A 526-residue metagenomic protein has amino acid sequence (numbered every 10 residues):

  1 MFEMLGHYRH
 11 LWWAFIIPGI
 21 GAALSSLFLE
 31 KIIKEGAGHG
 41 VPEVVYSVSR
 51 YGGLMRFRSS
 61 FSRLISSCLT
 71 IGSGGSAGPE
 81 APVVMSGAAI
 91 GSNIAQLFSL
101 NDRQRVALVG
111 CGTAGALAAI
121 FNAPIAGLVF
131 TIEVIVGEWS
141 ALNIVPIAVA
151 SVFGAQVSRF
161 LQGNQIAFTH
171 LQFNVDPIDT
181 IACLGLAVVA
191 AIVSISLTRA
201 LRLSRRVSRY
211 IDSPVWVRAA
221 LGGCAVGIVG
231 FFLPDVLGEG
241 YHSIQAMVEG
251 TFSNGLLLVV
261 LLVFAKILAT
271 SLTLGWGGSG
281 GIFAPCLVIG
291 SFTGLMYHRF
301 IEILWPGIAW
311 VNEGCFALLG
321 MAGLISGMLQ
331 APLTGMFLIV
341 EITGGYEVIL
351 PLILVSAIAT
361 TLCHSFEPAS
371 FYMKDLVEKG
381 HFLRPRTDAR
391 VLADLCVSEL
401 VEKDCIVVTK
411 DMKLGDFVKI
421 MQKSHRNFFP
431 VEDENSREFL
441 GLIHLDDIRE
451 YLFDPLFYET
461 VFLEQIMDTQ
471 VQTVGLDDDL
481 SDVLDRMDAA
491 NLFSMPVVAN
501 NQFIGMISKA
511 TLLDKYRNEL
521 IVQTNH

Functional and structural regions predicted by a protein language model:
M1-D394, S398-E399, K403-D404, V408-E434 (+5 more regions): Alpha-helical transmembrane segments and immediately membrane-proximal extracytoplasmic
V401-V407, K413-F439, L445-Y451, F457-I504 (+2 more regions): Helix-loop-beta junctions that constitute the ligand-sensing/allosteric loops of cytosolic regulatory sensor domains
